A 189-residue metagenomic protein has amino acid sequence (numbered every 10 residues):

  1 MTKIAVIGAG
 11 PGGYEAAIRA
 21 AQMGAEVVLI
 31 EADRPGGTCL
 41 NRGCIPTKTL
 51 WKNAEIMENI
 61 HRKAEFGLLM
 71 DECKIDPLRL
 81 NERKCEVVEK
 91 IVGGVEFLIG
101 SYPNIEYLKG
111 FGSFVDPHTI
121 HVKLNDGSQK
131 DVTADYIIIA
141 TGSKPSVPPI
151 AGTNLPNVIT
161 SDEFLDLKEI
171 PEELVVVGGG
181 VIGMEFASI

Functional and structural regions predicted by a protein language model:
T2, I18-A25, I30-I170: Glycine-rich flavin
K3-L29, G183-I189: N-terminal Rossmann-like FAD-binding beta1-loop-alpha1 element of flavoenzymes
I7, I139-A140, V176-V177: Redox-cofactor binding/interface segments in oxidoreductases and associated redox assembly factors
G10, E89-K90, G180: Short alpha-helix boundary/capping motifs
K168-I189: Rossmann-like NAD(P)H-binding beta-loop-alpha module
